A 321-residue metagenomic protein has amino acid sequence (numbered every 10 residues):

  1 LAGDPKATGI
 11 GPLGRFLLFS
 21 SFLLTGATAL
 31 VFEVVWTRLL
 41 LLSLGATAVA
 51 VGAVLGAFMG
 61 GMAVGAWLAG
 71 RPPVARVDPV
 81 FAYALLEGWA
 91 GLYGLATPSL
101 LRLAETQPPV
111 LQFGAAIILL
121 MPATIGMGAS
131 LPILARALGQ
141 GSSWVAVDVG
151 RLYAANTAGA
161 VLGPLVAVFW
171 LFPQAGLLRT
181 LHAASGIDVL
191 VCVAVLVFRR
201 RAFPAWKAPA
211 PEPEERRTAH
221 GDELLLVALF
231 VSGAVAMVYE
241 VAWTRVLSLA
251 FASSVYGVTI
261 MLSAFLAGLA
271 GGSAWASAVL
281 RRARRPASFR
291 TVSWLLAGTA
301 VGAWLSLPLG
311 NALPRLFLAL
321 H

Functional and structural regions predicted by a protein language model:
L1-H321: Alpha-helical transmembrane segments of multi-pass membrane proteins
